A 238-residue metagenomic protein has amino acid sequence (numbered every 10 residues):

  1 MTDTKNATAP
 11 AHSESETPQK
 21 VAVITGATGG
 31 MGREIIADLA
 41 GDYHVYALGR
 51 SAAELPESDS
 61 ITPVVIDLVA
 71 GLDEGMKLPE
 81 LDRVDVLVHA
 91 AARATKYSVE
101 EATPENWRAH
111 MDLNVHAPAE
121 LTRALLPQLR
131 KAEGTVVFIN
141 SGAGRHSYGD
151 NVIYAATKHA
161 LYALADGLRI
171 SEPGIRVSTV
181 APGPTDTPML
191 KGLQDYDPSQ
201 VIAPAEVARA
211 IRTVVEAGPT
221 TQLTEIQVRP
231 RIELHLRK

Functional and structural regions predicted by a protein language model:
T28, G32-I36: N-terminal Rossmann NAD(P)H-binding glycine-rich loop of SDR-like oxidoreductase domains
D59-L72: Rossmann-fold cofactor-recognition segment
A90-K96: Conserved NAD(P)H cofactor-binding loop of Rossmann-fold oxidoreductase domains
S98-V99, N106-R108: Substrate-binding pocket helix/loop in short-chain dehydrogenase/reductase
T122, T157: Active-site helix of classical SDR
S141: Residue(s) in the substrate-gating loop at a strand-loop-helix junction that position the organic substrate next
I175, T179, Y196-R237: C-terminal helical subdomain
